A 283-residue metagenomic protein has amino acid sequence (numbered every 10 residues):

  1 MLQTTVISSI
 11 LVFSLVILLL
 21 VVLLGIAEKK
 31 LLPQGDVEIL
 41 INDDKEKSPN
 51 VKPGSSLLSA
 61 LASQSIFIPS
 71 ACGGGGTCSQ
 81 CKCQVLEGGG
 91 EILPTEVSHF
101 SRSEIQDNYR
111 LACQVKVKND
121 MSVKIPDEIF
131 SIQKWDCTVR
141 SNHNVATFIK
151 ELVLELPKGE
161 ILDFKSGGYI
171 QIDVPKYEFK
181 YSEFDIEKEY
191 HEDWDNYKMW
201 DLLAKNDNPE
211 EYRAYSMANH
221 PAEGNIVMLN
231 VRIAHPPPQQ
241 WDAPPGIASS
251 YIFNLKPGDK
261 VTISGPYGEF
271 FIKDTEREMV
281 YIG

Functional and structural regions predicted by a protein language model:
M1-F13: Feature marks short, highly hydrophobic, charge-poor N-terminal signal-anchor/signal peptide-like helices that anchor
V21-N42: Transmembrane-cytosolic junction motif
D36-S55: Membrane-cytosol interface motif
S56, Q80, Y169, P257-K260: Residue-level marker of beta-strand positions
L58-P69, S79-F130: Iron-sulfur (Fe-S) cluster-binding segments and ferredoxin-like electron-carrier domains, especially [2Fe-2S]
T138-P257: Ferredoxin-reductase
A243-G283: FNR/FR-type flavoprotein reductase catalytic core
